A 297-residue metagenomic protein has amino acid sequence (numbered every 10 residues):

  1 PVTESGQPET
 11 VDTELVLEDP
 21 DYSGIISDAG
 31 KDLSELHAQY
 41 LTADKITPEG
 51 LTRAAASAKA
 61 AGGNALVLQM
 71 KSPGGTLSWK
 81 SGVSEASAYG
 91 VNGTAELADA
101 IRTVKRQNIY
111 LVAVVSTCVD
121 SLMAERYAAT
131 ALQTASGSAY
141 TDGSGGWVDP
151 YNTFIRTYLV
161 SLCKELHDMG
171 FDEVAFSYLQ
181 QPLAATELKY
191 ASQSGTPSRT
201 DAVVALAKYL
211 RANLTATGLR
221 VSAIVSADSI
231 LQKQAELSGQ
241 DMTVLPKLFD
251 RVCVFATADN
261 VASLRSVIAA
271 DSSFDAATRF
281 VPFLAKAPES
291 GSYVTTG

Functional and structural regions predicted by a protein language model:
V2-A54, A58, A223, V281-F283 (+1 more regions): Boundary/entry segment of secreted carbohydrate-active catalytic domains
A29-Y40, I46, C118-K164: Active-site-adjacent "subsite" loops/lids of carbohydrate-active enzymes
G50-T76, E165-A175, L245-C253: Catalytic domains of carbohydrate-active enzymes, especially glycoside hydrolases
N64-P73, W147-I155, L159-L188: Active-site groove signature of glycoside hydrolases
A65-V67, G93-Y140: Glycine-rich, aromatic-flanked loop segments that form ligand/cofactor-binding clefts across common enzyme folds
W79-A88, D120-T141, P182-S194: Aromatic- and acidic-residue-enriched segments that line the glycan-binding/catalytic groove of carbohydrate-active
Y110-V119, A175-F176, P197-G239, F274-A287: Aromatic-lined carbohydrate-recognition surfaces of secreted/lumenal glycan-active proteins
T243, F249-G297: Substrate-binding cleft of secreted/luminal carbohydrate-active enzymes
